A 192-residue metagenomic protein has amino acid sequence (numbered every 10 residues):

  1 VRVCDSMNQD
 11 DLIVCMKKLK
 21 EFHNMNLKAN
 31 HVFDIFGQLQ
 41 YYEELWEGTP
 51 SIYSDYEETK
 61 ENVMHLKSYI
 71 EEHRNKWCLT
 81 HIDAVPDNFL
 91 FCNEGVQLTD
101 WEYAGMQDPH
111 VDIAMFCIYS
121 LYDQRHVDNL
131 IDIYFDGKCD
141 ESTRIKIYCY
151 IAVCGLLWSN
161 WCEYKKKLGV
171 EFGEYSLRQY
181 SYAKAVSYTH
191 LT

Functional and structural regions predicted by a protein language model:
V1-F33: ATP-binding pocket architecture of kinase catalytic cores
V1-S6, E44-G48, L156, N160-G169: A glycine-centered beta->alpha junction motif in the catalytic cores of kinase/phosphotransferase enzymes
L27-I82, C92: An alpha-helical support segment within catalytic cores of ATP-dependent transferases
D55-N62, L130, F172-V186: Extended, well-ordered alpha-helical scaffold segments
K67-I113: Active-site acidic catalytic loop and adjacent metal/ATP-binding pocket of ATP-dependent phosphoryl transfer enzymes
H110-C139, A152-V170, Y182: Active-site activation/catalytic loop segments of kinase-like enzymes and analogous catalytic loops in related
K138-Y148: Acidic, serine/threonine- and proline-rich low-complexity regulatory regions
T189-T192: Conserved small/polar residues in nucleotide/adenosyl-binding loops
